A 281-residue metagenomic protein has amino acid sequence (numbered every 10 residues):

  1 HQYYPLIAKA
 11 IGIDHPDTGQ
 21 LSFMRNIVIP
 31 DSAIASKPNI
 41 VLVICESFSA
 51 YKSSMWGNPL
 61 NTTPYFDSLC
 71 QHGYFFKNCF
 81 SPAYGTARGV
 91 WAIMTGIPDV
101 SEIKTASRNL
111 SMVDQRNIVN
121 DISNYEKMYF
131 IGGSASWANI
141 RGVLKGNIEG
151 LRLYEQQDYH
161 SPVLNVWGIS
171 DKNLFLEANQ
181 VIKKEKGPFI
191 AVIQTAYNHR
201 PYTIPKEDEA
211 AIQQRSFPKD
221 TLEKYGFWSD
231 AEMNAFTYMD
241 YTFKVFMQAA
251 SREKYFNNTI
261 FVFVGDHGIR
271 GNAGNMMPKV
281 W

Functional and structural regions predicted by a protein language model:
Y4: Short Fe-S-cluster ligation motifs
I7-I11: DnaQ-like (DEDDh/DEDDy) 3′-5′ exonuclease domain used for proofreading and 3′-end trimming on nucleic acids
G12-W281: Solvent-exposed soluble domains appended to multi-pass membrane proteins
